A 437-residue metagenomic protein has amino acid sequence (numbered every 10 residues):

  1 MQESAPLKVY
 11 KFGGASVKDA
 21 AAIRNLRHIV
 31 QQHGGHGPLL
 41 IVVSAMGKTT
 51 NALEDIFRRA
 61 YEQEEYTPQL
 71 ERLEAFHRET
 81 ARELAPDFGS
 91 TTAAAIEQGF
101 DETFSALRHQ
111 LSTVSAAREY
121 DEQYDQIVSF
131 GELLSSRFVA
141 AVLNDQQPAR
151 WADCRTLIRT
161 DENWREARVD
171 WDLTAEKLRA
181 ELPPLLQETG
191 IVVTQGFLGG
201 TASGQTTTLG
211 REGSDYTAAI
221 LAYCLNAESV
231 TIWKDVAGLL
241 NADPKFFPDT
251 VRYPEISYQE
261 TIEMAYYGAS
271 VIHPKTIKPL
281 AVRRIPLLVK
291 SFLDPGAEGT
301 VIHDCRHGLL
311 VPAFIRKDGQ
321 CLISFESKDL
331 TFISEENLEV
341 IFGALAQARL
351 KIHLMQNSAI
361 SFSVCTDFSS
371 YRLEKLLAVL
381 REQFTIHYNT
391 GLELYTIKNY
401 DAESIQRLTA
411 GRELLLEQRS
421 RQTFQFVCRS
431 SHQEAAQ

Functional and structural regions predicted by a protein language model:
M1-S270, I277: Nucleotide/pyrophosphate-binding catalytic subdomain
A45-G47, V236-G238, S291-P295, R306 (+1 more regions): Glycine-rich beta-alpha junction loops
Q147-P148, I285, L350: Short phosphate-binding/catalytic loops that engage adenosine nucleotides
P184-T201, M264-V289, S324-L338, N389-L408: Electropositive, surface-exposed helix/loop patches at the edges of structured domains that serve as adaptable
S229-W233, L287-V289, H353: Short hydrophobic alpha-helical runs that function as membrane-insertion/retention elements
E255-H303, G308-L310, D318-Q320: A conserved active-site cap/scaffold subdomain adjacent to cofactor or substrate pockets
E298-Q437: A conserved regulatory-domain signal marking ACT and ACT-like small-molecule sensing domains and adjacent regulatory
